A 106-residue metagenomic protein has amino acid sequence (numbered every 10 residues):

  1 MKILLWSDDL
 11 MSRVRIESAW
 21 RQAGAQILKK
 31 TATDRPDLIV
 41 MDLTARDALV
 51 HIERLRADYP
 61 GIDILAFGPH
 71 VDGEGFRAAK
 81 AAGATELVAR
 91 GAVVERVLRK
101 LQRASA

Functional and structural regions predicted by a protein language model:
M1-Q26: Short, charged N-terminal beta->alpha structural module
E17, H51-P60: Surface-exposed amphipathic alpha-helices with a cationic face
Q26-R35: Short acidic low-complexity segments
V40-L55: Conserved phosphotransfer microenvironments
G61-V71: A short, hydrophobic beta-strand element within the central beta-sheet of small alpha/beta folds
V71-T85: Alpha4 helix (beta4-alpha4-beta5 surface) of REC/receiver domains from two-component response regulators
G83-R96: Output/docking surface of receiver
L98-A106: Receiver (REC) domain switch/output surface
